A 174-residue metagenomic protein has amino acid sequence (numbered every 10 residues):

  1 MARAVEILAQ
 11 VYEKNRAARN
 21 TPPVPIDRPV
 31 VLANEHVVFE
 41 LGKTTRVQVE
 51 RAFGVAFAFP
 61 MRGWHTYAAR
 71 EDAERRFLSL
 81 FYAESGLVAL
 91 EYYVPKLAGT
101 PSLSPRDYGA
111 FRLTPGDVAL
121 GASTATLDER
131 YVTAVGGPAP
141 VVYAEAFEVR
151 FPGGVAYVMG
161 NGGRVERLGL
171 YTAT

Functional and structural regions predicted by a protein language model:
M1-Y143, M159-T174: Short helix/turn-capping signatures at newly exposed starts of structured segments
E148-R150, G154-G162: Short, exposed beta-strand-loop hairpins at the edges of beta-sheets in extracellular/periplasmic proteins
